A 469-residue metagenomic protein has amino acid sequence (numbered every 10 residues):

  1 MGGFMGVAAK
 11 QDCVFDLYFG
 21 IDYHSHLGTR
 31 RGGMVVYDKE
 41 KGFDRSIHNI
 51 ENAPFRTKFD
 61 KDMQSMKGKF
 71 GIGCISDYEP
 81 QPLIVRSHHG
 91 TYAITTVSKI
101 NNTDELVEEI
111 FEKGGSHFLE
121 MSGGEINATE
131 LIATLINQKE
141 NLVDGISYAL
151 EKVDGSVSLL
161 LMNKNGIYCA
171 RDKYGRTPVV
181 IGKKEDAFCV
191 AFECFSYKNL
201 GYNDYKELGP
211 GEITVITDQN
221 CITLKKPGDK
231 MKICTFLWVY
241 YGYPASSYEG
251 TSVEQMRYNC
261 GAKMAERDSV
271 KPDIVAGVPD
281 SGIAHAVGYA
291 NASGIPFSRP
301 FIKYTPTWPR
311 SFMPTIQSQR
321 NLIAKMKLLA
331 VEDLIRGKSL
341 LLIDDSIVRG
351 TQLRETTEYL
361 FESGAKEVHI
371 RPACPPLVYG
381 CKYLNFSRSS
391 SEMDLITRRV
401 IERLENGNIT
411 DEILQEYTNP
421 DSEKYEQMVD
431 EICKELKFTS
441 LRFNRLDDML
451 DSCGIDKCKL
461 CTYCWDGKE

Functional and structural regions predicted by a protein language model:
M1-G209, V215-P272, V278, E367: Conserved short alpha-helical segments that host acidic/polar catalytic motifs at enzyme active sites
D12-V14, N102, Y168, R176-T177 (+7 more regions): Flexible loop/turn segments at secondary-structure boundaries
E109, K113, L135, K152 (+6 more regions): Generic, well-ordered alpha-helical scaffold segments in large soluble proteins
E130-E140, P279, V287, N291-P309: Amphipathic alpha-helical
N165-G166, G201-E207, T357-E469: PRPP-dependent phosphoribosyltransferase catalytic core
R171, F192, D218, G277-D280 (+6 more regions): Active-site proximal loops enriched in glycine and acidic residues that flank catalytic Cys/His/Asp and coordinate
S196, N203, L208-E212, G261-D268 (+3 more regions): Phosphate/diphosphate-binding loops
G294-S339, V378-S390: Short, glycine/charge-rich flexible loops or terminal/linker lids adjacent to PRPP-binding catalytic cores
